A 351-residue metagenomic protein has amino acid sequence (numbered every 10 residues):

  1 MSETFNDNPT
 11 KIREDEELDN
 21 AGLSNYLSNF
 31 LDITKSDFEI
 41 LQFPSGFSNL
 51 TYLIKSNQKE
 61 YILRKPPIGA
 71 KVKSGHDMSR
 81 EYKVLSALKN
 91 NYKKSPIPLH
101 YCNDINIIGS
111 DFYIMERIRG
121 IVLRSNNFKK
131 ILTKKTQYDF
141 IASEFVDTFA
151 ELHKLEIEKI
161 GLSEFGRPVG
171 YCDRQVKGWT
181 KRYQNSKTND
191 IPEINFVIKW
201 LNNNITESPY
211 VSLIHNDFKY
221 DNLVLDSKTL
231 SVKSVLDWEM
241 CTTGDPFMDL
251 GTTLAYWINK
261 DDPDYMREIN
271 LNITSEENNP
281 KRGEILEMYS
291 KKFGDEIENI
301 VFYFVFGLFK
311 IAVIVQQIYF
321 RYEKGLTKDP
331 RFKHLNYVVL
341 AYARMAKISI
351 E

Functional and structural regions predicted by a protein language model:
S2-T34: Juxta-kinase regulatory segment immediately upstream of eukaryotic protein kinase catalytic domains
D37-L213, D226-L230: ATP-binding pocket architecture of kinase catalytic cores
K89, H153-I157, L236, L254 (+2 more regions): Protein kinase-like catalytic domain
G166-R167, E296-G307: All-alpha amphipathic helical-bundle segments outside canonical DNA-binding/catalytic cores that form hydrophobic
L213-H215, Y220: Catalytic-loop of the protein kinase fold
V224-T253: Catalytic activation segment of kinase domains across protein kinase-like and atypical kinase folds
M248-F293, G307-K324: Active-site activation/catalytic loop segments of kinase-like enzymes and analogous catalytic loops in related
D295-N299, K310-E351: Helical subdomain adjoining the active site within ATP-dependent kinase catalytic cores
